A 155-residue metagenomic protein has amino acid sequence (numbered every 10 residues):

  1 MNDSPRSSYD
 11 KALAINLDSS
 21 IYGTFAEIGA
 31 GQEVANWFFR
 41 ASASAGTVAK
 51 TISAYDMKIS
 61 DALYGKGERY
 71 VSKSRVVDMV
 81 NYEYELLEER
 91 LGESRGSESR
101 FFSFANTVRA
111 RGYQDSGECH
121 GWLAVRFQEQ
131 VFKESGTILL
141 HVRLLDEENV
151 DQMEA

Functional and structural regions predicted by a protein language model:
M1-V150, E154: Short alpha-helical segments enriched in small residues
